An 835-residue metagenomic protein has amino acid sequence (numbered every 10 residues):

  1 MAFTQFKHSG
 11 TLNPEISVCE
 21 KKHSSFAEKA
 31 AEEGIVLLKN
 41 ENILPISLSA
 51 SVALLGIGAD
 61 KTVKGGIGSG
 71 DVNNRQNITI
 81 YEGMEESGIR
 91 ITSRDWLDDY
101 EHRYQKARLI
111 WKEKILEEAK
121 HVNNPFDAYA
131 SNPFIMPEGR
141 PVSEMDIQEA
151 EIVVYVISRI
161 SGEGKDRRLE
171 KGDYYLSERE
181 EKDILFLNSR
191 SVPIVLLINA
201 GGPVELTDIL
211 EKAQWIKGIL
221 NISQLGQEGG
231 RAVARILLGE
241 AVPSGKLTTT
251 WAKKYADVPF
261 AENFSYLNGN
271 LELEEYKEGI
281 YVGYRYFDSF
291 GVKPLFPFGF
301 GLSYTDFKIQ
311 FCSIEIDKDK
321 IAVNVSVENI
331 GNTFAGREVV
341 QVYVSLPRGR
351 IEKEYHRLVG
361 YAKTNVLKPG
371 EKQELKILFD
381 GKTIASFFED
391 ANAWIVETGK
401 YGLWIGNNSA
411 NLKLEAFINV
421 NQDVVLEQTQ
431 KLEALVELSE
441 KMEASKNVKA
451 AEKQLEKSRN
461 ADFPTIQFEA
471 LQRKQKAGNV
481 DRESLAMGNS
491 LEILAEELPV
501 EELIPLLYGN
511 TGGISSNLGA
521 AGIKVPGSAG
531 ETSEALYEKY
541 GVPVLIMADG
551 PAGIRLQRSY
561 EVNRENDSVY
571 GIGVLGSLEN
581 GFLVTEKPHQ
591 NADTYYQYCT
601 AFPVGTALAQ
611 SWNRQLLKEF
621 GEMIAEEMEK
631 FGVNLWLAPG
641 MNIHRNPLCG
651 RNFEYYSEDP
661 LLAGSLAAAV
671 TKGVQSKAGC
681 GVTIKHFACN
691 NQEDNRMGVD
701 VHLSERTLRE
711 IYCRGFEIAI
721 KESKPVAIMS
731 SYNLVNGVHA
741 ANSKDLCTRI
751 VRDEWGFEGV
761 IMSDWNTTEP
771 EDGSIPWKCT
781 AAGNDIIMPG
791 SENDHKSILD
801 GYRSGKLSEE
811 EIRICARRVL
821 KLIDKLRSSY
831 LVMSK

Functional and structural regions predicted by a protein language model:
M1-F387, I395-S409, L426-K835: Glycoside hydrolase catalytic-domain context in secreted enzymes
N392: Extracellular/periplasmic metallocenter environments
N411-E427: Short beta-strand elements
